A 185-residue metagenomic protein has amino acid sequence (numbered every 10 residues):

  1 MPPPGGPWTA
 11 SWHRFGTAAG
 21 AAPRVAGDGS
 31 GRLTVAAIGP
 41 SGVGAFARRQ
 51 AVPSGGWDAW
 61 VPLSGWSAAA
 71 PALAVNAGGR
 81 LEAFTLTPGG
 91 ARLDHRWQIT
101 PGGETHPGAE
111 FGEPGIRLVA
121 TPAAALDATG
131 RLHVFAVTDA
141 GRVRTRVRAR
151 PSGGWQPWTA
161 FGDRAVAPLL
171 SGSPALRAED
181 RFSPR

Functional and structural regions predicted by a protein language model:
M1-R185: A structural motif
